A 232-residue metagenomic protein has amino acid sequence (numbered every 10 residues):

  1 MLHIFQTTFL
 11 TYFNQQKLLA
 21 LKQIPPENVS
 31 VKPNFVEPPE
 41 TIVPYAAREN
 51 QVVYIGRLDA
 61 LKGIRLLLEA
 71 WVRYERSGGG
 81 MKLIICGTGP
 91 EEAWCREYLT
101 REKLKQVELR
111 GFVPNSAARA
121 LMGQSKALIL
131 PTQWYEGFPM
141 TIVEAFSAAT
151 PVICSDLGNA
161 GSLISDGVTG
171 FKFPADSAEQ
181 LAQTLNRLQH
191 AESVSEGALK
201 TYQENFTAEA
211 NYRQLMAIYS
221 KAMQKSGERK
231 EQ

Functional and structural regions predicted by a protein language model:
F13, F35: Carbohydrate-associated surface elements
N50, Y54-R73, P90-R96, E179 (+1 more regions): A conserved mid-protein helix/loop that constitutes part of the nucleotide-sugar donor-binding site
R96-V113: Nucleotide-activated donor-binding/catalytic signature segment of Leloir-type glycosyltransferases, i.e., the conserved
F112-V113, A120-S125: Short alpha-helical donor nucleotide-sugar binding micro-motif in glycosyltransferases
G123-G137, T150: Acidic donor-binding loop of glycosyltransferase active sites
I142, P151-C154: Short hydrophobic beta-strand element within catalytic cores of glycosyltransferases and related nucleotide-activated
D166-G167, F171-A178, N186-E192: Conserved acidic donor-binding segment of nucleotide-sugar-dependent glycosyltransferases
S193-Q214: A short, well-ordered alpha-helix in the C-terminal region of glycosyltransferases
